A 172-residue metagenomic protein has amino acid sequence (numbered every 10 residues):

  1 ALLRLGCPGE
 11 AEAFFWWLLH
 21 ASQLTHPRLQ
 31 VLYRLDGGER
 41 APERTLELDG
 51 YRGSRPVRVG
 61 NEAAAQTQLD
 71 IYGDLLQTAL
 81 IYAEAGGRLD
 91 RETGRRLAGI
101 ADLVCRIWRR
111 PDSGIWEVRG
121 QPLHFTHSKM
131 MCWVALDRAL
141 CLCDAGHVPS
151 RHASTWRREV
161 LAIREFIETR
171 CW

Functional and structural regions predicted by a protein language model:
A1-W172: Acidic, mature catalytic/reactive cores of soluble proteins
